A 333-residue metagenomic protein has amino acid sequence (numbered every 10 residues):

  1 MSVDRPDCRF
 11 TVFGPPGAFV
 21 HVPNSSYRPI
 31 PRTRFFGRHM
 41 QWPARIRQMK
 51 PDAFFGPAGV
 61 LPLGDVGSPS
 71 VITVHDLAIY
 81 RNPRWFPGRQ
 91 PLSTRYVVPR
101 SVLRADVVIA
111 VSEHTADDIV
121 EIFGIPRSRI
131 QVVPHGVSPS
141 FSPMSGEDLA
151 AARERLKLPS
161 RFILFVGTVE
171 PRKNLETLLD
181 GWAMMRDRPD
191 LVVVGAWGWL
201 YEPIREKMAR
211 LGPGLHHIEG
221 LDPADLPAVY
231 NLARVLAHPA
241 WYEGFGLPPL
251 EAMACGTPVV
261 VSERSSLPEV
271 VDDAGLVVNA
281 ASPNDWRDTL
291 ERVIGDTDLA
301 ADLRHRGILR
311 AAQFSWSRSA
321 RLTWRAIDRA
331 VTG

Functional and structural regions predicted by a protein language model:
M1-G333: Carbohydrate transferase catalytic cores enriched for Leloir-type hexosyltransferases
